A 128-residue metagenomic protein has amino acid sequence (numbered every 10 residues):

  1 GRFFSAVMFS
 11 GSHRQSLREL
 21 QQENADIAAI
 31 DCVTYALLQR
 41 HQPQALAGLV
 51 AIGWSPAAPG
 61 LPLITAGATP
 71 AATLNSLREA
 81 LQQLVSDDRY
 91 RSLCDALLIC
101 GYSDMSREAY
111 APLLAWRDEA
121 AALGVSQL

Functional and structural regions predicted by a protein language model:
G1-F9, L37-Q44, D118-E119: Ligand-binding cleft/hinge of the Venus flytrap
G1-R18, A57-P59: Short helix-initiation/N-cap motifs at beta->coil->alpha
S12-H13, C32-Y35, W54: Histidine- and/or cysteine-centered catalytic micro-motif in compact active-site loops
E19-Q21, D26-L46: A ligand-binding cleft/hinge motif common to bilobed small-molecule-binding domains
P43-L81, D95-L114: Periplasmic-binding protein-like
Q82-S86: Generic secondary-structure signature for well-ordered alpha-helical cores
W116-L128: Tryptophan-rich aromatic "cage" segments
